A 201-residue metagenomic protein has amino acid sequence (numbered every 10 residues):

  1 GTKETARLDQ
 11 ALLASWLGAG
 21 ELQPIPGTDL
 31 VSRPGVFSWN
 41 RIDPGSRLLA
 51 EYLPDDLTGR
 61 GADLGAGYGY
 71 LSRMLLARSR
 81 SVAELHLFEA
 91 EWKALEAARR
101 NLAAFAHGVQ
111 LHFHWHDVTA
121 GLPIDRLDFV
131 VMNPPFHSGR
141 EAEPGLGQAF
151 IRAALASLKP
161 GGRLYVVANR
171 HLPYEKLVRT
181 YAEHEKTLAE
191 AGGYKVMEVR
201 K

Functional and structural regions predicted by a protein language model:
G1-G20, N169-K201: Class I S-adenosyl-L-methionine
G1-T58: SAM-dependent Rossmann-like transferase core, predominantly class I methyltransferases with a strong bias toward
P44-M132: Conserved SAM/SAH cofactor-binding pocket of Class I
S81, L158-R163: Short glycine-dipeptide loop
L87, V166, T187: Conserved SAM-binding loop
E89-K93, L146, N169-R170: Short beta->alpha hinge that forms the Motif I/post-I loop of the SAM-binding pocket
F129-E141: A short SAM/SAH-binding and catalytic strip from SAM-dependent methyltransferases
Q148-P160: A short glycine-rich, Lys/Arg-flanked "PGG" loop and its adjoining helix->strand segment in the class I
